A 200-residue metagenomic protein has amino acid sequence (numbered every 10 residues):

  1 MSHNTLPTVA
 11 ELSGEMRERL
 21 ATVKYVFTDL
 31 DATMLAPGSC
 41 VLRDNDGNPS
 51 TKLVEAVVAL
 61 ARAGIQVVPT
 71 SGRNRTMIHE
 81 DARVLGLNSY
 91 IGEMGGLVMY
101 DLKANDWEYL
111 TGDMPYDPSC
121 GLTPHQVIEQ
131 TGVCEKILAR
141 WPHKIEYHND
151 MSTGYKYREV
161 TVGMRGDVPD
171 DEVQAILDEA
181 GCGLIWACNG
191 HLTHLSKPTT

Functional and structural regions predicted by a protein language model:
M1-L30, M34-L35: Non-catalytic pre-domain segments flanking phosphatase-related domains
L20-V23, G64, L87, Y157-E159: A general structural motif
D29, P37, T70-R73: Acidic/polar N-terminal loop/beta-strand segments that form early-domain functional surfaces
M34-G38, Y100: Short acidic/His/Gly/Ser-rich catalytic and metal-binding motifs that mark active-site loops of diverse hydrolases
C40-G47: Short glycine-enriched, charge-decorated loop/helix-capping segments at active-site entrances that position
N48-S152: Active-site phosphate-binding/coordination module
G132-T200: Conserved acidic, metal-coordinating active-site core of Asp-based, Mg2+-dependent phosphoryl-transfer enzymes
